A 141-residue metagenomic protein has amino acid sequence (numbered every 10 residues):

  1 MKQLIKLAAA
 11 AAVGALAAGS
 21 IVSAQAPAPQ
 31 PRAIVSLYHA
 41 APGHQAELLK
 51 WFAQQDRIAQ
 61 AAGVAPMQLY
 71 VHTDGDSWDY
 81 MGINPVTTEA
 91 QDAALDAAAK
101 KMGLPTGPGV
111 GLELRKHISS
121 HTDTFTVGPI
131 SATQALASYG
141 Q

Functional and structural regions predicted by a protein language model:
M1-A12, A17-A18: Bacterial N-terminal signal peptides that target proteins for export
S20-A24: Sec/Tat signal peptide C-region and signal peptidase I cleavage site
Q25-A41: Short N-terminal segments immediately surrounding and downstream of signal-peptide cleavage
A26-A28, A53-L69, G75-D76, P85-S131 (+1 more regions): An amphipathic, aromatic/His-enriched active-site/gating alpha helix that lines ligand/cofactor pockets
R32-L37, E47-L49, Y80-I83: Short, structured motif recognition centered on aromatic/hydrophobic residues
L37-P42, N84-T88: Short beta-strand-to-loop capping motifs
A41, Q45, P129, Q134-A135: Extracytoplasmic low-complexity repetitive segments enriched in small/polar residues
G43-L48, A90-A94: Short, conserved charged micro-motifs
